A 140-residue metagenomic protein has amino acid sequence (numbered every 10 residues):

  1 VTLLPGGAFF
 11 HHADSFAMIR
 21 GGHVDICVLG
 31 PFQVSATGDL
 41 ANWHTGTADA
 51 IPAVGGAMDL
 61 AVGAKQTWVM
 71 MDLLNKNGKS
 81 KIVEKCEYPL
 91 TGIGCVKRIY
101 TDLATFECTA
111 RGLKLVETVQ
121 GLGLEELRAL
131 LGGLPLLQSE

Functional and structural regions predicted by a protein language model:
V1-S139: Conserved phosphate- and dinucleotide-binding cores of soluble alpha/beta proteins, encompassing both enzyme active
